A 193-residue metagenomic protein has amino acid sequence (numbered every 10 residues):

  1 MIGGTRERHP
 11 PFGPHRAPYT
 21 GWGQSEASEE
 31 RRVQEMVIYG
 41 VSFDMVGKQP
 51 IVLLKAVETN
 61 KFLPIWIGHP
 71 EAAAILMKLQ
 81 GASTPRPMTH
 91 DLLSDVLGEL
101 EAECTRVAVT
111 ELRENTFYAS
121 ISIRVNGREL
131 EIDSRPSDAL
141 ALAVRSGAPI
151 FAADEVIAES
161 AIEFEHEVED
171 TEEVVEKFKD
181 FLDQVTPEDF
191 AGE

Functional and structural regions predicted by a protein language model:
M1-I2, F12: Short hydrophobic transmembrane-like helices used for membrane targeting/insertion
R8-H9, A17: Short, low-complexity intrinsically disordered segments enriched in A/P/G/S/L with frequent Arg, especially at protein
E26-E193: Divalent-cation
